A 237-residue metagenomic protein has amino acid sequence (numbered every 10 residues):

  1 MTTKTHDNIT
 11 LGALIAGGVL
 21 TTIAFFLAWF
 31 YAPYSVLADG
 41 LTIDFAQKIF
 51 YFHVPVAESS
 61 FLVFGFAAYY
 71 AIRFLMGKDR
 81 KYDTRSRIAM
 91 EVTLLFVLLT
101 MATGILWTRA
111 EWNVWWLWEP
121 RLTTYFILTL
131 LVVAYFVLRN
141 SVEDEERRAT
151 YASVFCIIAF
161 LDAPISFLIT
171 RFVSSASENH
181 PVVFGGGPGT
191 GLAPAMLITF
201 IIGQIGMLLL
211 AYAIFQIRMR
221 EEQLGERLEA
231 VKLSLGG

Functional and structural regions predicted by a protein language model:
M1-G237: Polytopic transmembrane helical bundles with strong interfacial aromatic enrichment
